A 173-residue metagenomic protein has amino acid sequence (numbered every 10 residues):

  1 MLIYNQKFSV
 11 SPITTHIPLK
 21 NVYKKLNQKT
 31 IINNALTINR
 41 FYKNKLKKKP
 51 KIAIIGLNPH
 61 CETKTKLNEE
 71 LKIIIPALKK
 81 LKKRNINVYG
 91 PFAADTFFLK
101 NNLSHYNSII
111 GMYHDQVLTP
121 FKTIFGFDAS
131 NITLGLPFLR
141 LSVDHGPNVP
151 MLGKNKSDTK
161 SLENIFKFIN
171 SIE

Functional and structural regions predicted by a protein language model:
M1-E173: Anion-binding alpha/beta catalytic cores of soluble intermediary-metabolism enzymes, centered on
